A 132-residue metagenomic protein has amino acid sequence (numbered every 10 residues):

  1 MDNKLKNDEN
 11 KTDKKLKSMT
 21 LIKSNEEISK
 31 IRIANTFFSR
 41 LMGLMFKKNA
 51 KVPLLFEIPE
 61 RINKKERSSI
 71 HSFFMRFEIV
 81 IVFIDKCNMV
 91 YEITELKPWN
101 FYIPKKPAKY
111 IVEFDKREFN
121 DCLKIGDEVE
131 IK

Functional and structural regions predicted by a protein language model:
D2-K132: Compact, glycine-rich, soluble single-domain proteins
